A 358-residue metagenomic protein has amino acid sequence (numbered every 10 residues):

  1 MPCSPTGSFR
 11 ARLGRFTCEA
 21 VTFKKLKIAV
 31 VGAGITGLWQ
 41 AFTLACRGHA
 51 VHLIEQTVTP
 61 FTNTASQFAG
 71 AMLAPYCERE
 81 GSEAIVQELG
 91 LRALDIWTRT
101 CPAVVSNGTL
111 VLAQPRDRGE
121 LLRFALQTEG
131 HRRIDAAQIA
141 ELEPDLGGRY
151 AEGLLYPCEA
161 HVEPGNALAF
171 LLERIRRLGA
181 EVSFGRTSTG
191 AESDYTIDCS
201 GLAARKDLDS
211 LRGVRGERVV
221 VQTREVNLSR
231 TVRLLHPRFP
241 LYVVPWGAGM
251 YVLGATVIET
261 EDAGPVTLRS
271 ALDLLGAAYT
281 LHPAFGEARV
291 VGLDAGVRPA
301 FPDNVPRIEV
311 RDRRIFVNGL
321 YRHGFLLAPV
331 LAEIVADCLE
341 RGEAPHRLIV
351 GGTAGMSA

Functional and structural regions predicted by a protein language model:
I28-H52: N-terminal Rossmann-like FAD-binding beta1-loop-alpha1 element of flavoenzymes
V31, E192-L202, A332: Short hydrophobic core segments
F42-R47, Q67, L73, A103-V104 (+1 more regions): Active-site substrate-recognition segment that forms the wall of the catalytic cavity or substrate channel
C46-A65: Glycine-rich FAD pyrophosphate-binding loop
G70-L142: Dinucleotide-binding Rossmann-like beta1-alpha1 core, especially the glycine-rich loop that anchors the ADP
G81-L91, L112-D117, L154-F170, P265-R269 (+1 more regions): Short beta-strand to alpha-helix junction loop
L154-S188, C199: Helical element adjacent to the flavin cofactor pocket in flavoenzyme catalytic cores
A288-A358: C-terminal catalytic lobe of FAD-dependent flavoproteins
